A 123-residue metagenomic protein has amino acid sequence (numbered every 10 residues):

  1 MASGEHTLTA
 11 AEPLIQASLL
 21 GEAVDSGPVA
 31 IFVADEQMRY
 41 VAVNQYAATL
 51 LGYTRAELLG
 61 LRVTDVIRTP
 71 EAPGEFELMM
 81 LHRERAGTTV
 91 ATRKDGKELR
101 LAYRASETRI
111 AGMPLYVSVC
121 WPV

Functional and structural regions predicted by a protein language model:
G4-T7, M113-V123: PAS-family sensory domains
P13-E36: PAS/LOV and related PAS-like sensory modules
D35, R93, R109: Short, acidic, Ser/Thr-enriched surface-loop or helix-capping motifs
Y40-V41: Conserved hydrophobic beta-strand signature of PAS-family and PAS-like sensory domains
A47-L58: PAS/PAS-like sensory domain cap-loop motif
R62, T69-K97, R104: Terminal output helix/cap of sensory domains in signal transduction proteins
Y103-V117: Short loop/turn elements at sensory-signaling interfaces that couple input to output
